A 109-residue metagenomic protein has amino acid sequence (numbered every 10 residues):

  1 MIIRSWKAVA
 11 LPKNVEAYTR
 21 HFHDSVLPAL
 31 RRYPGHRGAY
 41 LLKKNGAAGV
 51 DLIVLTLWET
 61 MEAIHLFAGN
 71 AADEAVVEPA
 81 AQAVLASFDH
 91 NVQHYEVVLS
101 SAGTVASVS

Functional and structural regions predicted by a protein language model:
I2-A8, Y40-A71: Short, well-ordered beta-strand segments in beta-rich or mixed alpha/beta enzyme and ligand-binding folds
V9-F22: Short, surface-exposed ligand-recognition loops at beta-strand->loop->(often short) alpha-helix junctions that present
A10-P12, T60, E96-L99: Non-catalytic surface loops within mature trypsin-like serine protease
V15-E16, L27-P28, L42-N45: Intrinsically disordered, low-complexity segments enriched in polar/charged residues with Gly/Pro, especially when
E16-Y18, G49, I64-L66, A102-T104: Short acidic, gly/pro-rich beta-turn/loop elements at beta-sheet edges and active-site/ligand-binding grooves
H21-H36, L57-H94: An amphipathic, aromatic/His-enriched active-site/gating alpha helix that lines ligand/cofactor pockets
Y40-V50, V76-S109: Glycine-rich beta-strand-turn "strand-cap" elements at beta-sheet edges
